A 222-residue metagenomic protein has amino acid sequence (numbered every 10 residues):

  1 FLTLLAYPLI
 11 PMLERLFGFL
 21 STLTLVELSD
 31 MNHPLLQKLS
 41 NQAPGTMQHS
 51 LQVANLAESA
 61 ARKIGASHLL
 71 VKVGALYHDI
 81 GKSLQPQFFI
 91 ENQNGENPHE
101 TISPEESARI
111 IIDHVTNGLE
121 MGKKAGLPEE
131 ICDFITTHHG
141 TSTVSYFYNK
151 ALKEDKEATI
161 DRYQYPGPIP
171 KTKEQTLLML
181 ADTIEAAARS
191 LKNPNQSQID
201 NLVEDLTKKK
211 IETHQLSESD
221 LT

Functional and structural regions predicted by a protein language model:
F1-S40, P44: Generic detector of multi-pass transmembrane helix bundles and their immediately adjacent loops in polytopic membrane
L36-H49, A54-Q196, K209, T213: Divalent metal-dependent catalytic cores for phosphoryl transfer on phosphate-bearing substrates
T213-T222: Cytosolic regulatory/linker segments at or just downstream of nucleotide-handling modules in signal-transduction
